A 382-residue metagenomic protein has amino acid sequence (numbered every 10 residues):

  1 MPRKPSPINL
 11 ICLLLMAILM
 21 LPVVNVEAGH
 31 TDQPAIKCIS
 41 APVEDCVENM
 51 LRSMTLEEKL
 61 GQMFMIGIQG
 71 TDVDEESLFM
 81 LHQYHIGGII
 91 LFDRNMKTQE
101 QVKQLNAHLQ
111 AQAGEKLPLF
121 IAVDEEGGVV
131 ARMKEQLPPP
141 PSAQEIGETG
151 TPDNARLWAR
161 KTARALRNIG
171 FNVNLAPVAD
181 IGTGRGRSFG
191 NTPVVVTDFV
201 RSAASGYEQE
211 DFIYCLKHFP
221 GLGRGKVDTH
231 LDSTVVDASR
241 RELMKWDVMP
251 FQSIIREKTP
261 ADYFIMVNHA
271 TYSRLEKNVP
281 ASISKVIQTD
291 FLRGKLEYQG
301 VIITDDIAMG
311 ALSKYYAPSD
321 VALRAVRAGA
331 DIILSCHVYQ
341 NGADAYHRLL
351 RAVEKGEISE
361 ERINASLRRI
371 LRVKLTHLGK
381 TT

Functional and structural regions predicted by a protein language model:
P2-I11: Bacterial N-terminal signal peptides that target proteins for export
C12-P22: Bacterial N-terminal signal peptides
A28-I121, E125-E135, R372: N-terminal hydrophobic targeting/anchoring segments and the immediately downstream early-domain regions of hydrolases
T55, M96-A113, V129-A131, N191 (+2 more regions): Second-shell residues forming the walls of enzyme active-site clefts
G61-I68, G87-L91, L119-E125, V173-A176 (+4 more regions): Hydrophobic faces of well-ordered beta-strands that scaffold small-molecule active sites in alpha/beta enzyme cores
M63-V73, A143-L157, D232-W246, A308-Y316: Active-site mouth loops of central-metabolism enzymes
G70-H82, N154-A165, W246-F251, Y316-A322: Short, acidic/polar
Q110-P138, W158-V178, V196, A204-G221: Glycine-rich, aromatic-flanked loop segments that form ligand/cofactor-binding clefts across common enzyme folds
